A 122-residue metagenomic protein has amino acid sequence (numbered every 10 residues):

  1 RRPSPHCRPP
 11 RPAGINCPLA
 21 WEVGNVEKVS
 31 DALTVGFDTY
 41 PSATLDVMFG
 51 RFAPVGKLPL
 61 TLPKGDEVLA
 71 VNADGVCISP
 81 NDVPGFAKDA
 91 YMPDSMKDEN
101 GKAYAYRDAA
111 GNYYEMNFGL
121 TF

Functional and structural regions predicted by a protein language model:
R1-F122: C-terminal non-catalytic regions of proteins with extracellular/luminal or membrane-system context
